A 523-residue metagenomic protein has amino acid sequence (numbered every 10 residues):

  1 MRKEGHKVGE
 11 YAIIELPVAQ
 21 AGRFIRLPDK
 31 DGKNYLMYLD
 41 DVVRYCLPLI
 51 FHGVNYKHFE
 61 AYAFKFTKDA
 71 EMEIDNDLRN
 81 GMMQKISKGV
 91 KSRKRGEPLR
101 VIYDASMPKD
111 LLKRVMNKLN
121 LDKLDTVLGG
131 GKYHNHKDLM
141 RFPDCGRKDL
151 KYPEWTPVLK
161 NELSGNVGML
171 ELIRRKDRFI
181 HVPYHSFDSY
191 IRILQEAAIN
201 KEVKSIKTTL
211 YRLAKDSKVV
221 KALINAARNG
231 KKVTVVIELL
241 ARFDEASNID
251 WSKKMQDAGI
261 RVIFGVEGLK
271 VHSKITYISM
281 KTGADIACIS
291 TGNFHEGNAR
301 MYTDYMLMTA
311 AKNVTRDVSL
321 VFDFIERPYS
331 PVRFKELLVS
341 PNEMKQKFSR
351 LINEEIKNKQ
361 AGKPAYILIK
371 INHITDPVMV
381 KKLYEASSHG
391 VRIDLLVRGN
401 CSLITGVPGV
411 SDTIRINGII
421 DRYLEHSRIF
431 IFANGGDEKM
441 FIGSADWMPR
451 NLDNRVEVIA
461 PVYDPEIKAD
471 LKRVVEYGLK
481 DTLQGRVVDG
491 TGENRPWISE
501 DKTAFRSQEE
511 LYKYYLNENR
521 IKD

Functional and structural regions predicted by a protein language model:
M1-I367, E385, H389, C401-Y423 (+1 more regions): N-terminal localization/anchoring segments of enzymes in phospholipid and broader phosphate metabolism
N372: Cofactor-pocket helix-loop regions in the catalytic cores of large enzyme subunits
P377-V380, Y384: Glycine/threonine-rich ATP-lid/beta-loop region of ATP-binding domains
R392-L396: Hydrophobic alpha/beta core scaffold segments
